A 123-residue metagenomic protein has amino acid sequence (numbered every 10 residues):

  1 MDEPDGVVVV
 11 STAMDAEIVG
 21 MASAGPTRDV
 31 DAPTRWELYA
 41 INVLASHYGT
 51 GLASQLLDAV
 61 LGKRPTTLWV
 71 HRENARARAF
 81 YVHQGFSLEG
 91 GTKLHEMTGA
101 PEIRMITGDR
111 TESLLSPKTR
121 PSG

Functional and structural regions predicted by a protein language model:
M1-Y48, S54-A59, D109-T111, K118-R120: Acetyl-CoA-dependent GNAT
G6-V7, G99-R104: Short hydrophobic/aromatic beta-strand or adjacent loop that forms the aromatic wall/cage of a ligand/substrate-binding
A22-V30, W36-Y39, P65, E89 (+2 more regions): Membrane-topology and secretion signals of cell-surface/extracellular proteins
Y39-N42, H47-Y48, H71, F80-Y81 (+1 more regions): Aromatic side chains
S54-Q55, E73-A100: Conserved active-site alpha-helix within GNAT-family acetyltransferase domains
G62-E73: Conserved GNAT acetyl-CoA-binding A-motif
Q84, T107-D109: C-terminal beta-strand of the catalytic ATP-binding
